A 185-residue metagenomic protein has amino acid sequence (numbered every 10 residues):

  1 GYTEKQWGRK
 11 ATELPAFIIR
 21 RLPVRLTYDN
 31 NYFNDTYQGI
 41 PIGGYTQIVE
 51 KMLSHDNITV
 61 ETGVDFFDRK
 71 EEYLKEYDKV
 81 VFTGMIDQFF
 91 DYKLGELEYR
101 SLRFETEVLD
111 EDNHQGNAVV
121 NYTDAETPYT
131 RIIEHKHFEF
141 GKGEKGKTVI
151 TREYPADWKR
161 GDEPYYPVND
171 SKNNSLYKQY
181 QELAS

Functional and structural regions predicted by a protein language model:
G1-K79, T83, Q88-F90: Active-site/ligand-binding neighborhood in enzyme catalytic cores
G1-Y2, Y32, I42, F104 (+1 more regions): Generic hydrophobic, helix-prone segments enriched in Leu/Val/Ile
V64-L183: Mid-domain catalytic core of redox enzymes that form a hydrophobic substrate pocket/lid adjacent to a catalytic redox
